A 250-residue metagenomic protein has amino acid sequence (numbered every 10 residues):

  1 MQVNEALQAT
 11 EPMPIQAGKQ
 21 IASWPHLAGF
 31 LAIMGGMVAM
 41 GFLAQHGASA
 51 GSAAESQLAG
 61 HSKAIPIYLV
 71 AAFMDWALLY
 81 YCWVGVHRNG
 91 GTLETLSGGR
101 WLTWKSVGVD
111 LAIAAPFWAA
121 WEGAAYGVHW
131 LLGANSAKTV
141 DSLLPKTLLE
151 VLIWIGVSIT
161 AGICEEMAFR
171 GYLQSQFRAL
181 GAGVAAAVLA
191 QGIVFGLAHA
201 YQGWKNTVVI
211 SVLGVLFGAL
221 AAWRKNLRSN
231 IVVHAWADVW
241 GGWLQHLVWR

Functional and structural regions predicted by a protein language model:
M1-W104, Y126, L131, G242-R250: N-terminal, membrane-interfacial amphipathic/helix-forming hydrophobic leader that caps and precedes the first
P12-M13, W118-Y126, W130-R250: Transmembrane helix-loop-helix hairpins at the membrane interface of multi-pass integral membrane proteins
A22-F30, K63-A71, S106-D110, E150-W154 (+3 more regions): Residue-level signature of transmembrane alpha-helical entry/exit and packing/kink sites in multi-pass membrane
L96-R100, K105, L143-K146, N230: Surface-exposed loop/turn and secondary-structure junction residues enriched for glycine/proline
G98-A119: Interfacial segments of alpha-helical transmembrane regions
